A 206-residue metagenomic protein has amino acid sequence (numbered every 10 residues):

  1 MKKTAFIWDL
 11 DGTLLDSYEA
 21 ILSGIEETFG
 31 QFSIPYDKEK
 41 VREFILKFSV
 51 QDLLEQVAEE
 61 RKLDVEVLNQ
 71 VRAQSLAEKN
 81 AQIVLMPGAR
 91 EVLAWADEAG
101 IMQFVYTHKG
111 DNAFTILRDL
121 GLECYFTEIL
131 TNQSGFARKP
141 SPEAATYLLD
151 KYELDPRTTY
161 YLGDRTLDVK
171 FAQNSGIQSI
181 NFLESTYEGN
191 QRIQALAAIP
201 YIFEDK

Functional and structural regions predicted by a protein language model:
M1-T4, G30, E66, A94-D97 (+2 more regions): Asp-based, Mg2+/Mn2+-dependent phosphohydrolase catalytic module
K2-P87, E91, W95: N-terminal helical cap/lid subdomain that shapes the substrate entry/recognition surface in HAD-like hydrolases
L15, Q82, Q103, S134-G135 (+1 more regions): A generic secondary-structure micro-motif detector that highlights 1-2 residue hydrophobic/ambivalent hotspots embedded
P35, M102, Q178: Residue-level detector of anion-binding/catalytic polar loops
F44, Y106-H108, L162: Structural motif
A81, K109-G110: Short coil/turn segments
